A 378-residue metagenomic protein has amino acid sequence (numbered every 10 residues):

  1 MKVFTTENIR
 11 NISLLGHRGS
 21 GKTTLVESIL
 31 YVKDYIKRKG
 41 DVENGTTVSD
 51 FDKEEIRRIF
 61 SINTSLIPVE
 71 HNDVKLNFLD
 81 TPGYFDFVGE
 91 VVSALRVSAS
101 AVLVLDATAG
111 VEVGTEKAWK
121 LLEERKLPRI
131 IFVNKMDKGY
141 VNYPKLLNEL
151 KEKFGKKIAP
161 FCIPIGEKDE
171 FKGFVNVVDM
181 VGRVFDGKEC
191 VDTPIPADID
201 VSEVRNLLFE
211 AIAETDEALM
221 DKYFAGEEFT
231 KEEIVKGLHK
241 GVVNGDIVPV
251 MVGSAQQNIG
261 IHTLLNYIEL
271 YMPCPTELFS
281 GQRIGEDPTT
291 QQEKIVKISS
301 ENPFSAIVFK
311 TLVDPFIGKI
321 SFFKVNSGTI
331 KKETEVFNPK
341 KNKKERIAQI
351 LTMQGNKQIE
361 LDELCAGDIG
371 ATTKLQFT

Functional and structural regions predicted by a protein language model:
M1-T378: Structural and coupling elements of P-loop NTPases
